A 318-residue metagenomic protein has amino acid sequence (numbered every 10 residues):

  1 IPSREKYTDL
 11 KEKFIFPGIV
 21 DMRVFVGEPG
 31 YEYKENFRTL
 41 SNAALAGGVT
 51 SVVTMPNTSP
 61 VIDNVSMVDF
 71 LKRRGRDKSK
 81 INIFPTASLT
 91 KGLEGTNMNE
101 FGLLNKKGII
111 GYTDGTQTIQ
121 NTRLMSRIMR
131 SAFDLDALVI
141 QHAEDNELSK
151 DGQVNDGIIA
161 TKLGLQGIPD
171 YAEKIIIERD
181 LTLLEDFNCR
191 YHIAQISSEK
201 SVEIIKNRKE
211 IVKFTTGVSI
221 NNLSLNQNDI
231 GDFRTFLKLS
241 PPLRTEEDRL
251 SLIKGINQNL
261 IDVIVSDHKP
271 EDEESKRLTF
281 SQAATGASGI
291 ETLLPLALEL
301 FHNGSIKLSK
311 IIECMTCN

Functional and structural regions predicted by a protein language model:
I1-P2: N-terminal metal-binding scaffold of metallo-dependent hydrolase/deaminase domains
K11-G75: Metal-associated gating/positioning segment near the N- to mid-region
E12, R23, A44, G48 (+8 more regions): Divalent metal-coordination and catalytic microenvironments
F16, V65-T86, R130-Q141, I290-L296: Alpha-helix-loop-beta-strand connector modules within alpha/beta enzyme cores
M22-E35, P56-T58, F84-N97, T116 (+1 more regions): Active-site mouth loops of central-metabolism enzymes
Y33-A43, L93-L104, R179: Short, acidic/polar
N99-I264: Histidine/acidic residue-rich metal-binding segments in metalloenzymes
K162-N188, N257-Q258, V263, K269-N318: His/Asp/Glu-enriched, well-ordered alpha-helical/loop segment that forms or immediately abuts the divalent-metal
